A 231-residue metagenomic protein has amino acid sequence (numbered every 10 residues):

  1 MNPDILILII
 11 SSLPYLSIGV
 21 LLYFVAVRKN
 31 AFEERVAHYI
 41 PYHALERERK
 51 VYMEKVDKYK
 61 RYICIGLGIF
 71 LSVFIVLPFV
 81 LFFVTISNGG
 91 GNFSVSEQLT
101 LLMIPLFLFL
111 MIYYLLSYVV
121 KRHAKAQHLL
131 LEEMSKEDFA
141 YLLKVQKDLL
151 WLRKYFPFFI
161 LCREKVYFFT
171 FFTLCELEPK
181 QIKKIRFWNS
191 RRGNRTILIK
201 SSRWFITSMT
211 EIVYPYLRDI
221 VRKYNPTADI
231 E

Functional and structural regions predicted by a protein language model:
M1-P14, V73, L77-F109: Hydrophobic alpha-helical transmembrane segments
D4, K50-L71: Juxtamembrane interface helix immediately N-terminal to a transmembrane segment
S11-A31, L108-K121: Hydrophobic alpha-helical membrane-embedded segments
E34-K60, T100-F159: Anionic N-terminal interaction surfaces
G66-N88, F158, R163, F171: Alpha-helical transmembrane segments and their membrane-interface junctions in multi-pass membrane proteins
P157-L161, C175, L198-K200: Short, exposed beta-strand/loop patches in secreted or surface proteins that constitute
V166, E176-R191: Phosphoinositide-dependent membrane-docking surfaces
R186-E231: Acidic, Ser/Thr- and proline-rich intrinsically disordered linker/docking segments of eukaryotic scaffolds
